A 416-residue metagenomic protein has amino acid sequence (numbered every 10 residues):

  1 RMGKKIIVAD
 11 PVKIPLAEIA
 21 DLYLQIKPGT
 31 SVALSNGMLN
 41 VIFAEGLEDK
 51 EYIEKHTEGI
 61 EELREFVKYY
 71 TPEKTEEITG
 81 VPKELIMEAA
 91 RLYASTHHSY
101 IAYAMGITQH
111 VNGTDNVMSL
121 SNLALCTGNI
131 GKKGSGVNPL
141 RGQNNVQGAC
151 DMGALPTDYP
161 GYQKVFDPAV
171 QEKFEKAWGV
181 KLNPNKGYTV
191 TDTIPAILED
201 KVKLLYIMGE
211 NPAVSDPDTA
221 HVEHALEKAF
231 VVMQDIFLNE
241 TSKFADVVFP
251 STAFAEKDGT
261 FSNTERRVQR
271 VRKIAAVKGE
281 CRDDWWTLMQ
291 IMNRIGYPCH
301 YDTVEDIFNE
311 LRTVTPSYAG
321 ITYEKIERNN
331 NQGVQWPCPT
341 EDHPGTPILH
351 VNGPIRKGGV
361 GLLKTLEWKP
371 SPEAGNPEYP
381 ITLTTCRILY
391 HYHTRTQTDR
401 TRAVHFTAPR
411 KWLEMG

Functional and structural regions predicted by a protein language model:
R1, P156-T157, T398: Conserved thiamine diphosphate
R1-N145, M152, V165-G345, L383 (+1 more regions): Cofactor-pocket helix-loop regions in the catalytic cores of large enzyme subunits
G161: Glycine-rich active-site loops that engage anionic ligands at enzyme catalytic sites
N329-M415: Long, compositionally biased stretches
